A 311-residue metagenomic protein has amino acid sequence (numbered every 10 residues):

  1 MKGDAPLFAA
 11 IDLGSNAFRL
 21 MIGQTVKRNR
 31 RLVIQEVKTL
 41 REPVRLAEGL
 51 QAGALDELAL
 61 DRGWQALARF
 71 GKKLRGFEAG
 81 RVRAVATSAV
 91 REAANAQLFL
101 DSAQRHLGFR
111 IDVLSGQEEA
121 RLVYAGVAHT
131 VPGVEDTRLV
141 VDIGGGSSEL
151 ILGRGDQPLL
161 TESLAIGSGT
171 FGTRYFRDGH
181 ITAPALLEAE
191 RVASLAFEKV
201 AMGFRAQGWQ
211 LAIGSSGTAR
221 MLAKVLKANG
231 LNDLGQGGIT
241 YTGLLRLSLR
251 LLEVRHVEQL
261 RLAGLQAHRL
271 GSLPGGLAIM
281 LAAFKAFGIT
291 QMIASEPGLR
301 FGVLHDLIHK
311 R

Functional and structural regions predicted by a protein language model:
K2-V33: N-terminal basic/disordered segments at the start of proteins
A5-F8, I22, R45-A79, T87-T137 (+1 more regions): Helical "lid/coupling" subdomains associated with nucleotide-phosphate turnover
A17-R19, S147, A219: Structural motif
N29-V37, Q157-L159: Beta-strand initiation motifs
K38-E42: Short amphipathic
A84: Dinucleotide-binding Rossmann-like beta1-alpha1 core, especially the glycine-rich loop that anchors the ADP
G146-L152: Acidic, divalent-metal-coordinating active-site segment for phosphoryl/phosphodiester hydrolysis, typified by short
